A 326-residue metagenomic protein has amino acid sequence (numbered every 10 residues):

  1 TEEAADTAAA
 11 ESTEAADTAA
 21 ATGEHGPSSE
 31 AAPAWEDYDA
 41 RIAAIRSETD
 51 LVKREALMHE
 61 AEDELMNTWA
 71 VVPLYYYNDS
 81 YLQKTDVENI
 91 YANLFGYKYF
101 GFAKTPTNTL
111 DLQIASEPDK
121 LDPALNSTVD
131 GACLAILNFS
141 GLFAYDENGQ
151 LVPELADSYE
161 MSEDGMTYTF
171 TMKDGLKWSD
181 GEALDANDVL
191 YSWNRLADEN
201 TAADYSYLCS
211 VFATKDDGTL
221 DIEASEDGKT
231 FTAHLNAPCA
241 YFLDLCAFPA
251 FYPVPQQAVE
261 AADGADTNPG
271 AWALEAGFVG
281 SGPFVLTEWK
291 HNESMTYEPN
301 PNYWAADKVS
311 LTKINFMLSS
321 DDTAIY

Functional and structural regions predicted by a protein language model:
T1-A5, A16-L110, K290: Detector for C-terminal structural segments
K53, K177, A233, A306-M317: A local structural motif
P73, Y81, F95, Q113-E163 (+1 more regions): N-terminal lobe/hinge region of extracytoplasmic solute-binding protein
D86, S206-A261, E288-K290: Surface-exposed binding/hinge segments that line and control ligand-binding clefts or catalytic entry sites
T107-D119, T167-F170, V189-S192, F231-A233 (+3 more regions): Short, well-ordered beta-strand elements
K120, N126-V129, I136, D146-Q150 (+2 more regions): Gly/Pro-rich hinge or "lid" segments in bacterial periplasmic/extracellular proteins
D157-A203, T232: Aromatic- and charge-enriched surface segment that lines or borders ligand/interaction sites
N315-Y326: Short helix-initiation/N-cap motifs at beta->coil->alpha
